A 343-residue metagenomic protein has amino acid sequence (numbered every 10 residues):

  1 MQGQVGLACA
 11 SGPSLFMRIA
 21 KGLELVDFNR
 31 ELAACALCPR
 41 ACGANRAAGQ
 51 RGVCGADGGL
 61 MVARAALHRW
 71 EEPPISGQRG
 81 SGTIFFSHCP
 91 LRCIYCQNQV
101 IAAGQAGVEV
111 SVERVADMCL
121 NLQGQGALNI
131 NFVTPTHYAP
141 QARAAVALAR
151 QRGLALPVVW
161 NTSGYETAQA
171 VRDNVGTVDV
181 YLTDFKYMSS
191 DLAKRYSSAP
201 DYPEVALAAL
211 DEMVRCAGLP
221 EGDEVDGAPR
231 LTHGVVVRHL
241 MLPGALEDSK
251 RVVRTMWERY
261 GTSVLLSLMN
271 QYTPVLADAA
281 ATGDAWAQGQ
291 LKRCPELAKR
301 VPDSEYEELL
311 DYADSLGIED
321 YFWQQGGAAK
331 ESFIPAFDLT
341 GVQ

Functional and structural regions predicted by a protein language model:
Q2-Q4: Low-complexity, intrinsically disordered or signal/transmembrane-proximal segments
G6-C9, S14-Q50, G218-Q343: Auxiliary Fe-S-binding modules of radical SAM enzymes
Q50, C54-G176, V180-Y181, S189-S190: Conserved Radical SAM active-site core
F85, N131-V133, V159-S163, D184 (+3 more regions): A cross-family glycoside hydrolase active-site/sugar-binding cleft signature
A102, A139, G164-T167, F185-P203 (+3 more regions): Conserved radical SAM core fold
V110, H137, S197-V205, G244 (+1 more regions): Alpha-helix N-cap and loop-to-helix initiation/capping positions
V146-P157, A208-M213, Y306-L309: Alpha-helix-loop-beta-strand connector modules within alpha/beta enzyme cores
P200-G218: Glycine-rich S-adenosyl-L-methionine
